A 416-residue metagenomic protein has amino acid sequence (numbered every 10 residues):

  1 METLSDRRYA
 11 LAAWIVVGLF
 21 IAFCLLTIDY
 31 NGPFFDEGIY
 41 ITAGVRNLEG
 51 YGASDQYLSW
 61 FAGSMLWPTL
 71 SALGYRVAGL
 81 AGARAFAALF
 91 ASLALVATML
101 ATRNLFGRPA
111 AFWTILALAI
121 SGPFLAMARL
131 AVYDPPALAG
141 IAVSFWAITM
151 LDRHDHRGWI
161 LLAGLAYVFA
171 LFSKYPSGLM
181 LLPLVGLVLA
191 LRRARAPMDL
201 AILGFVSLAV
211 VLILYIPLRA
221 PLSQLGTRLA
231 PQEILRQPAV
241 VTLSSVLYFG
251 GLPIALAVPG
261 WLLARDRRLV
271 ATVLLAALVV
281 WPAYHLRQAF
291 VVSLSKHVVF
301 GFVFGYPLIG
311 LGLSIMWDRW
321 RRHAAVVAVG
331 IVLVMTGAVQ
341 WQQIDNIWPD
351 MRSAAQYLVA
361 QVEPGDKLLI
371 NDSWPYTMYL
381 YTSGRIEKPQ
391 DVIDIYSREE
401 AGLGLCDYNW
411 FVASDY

Functional and structural regions predicted by a protein language model:
A13-I15, F205-L208, A264-V270, L278 (+2 more regions): Signature aromatic-anchored transmembrane alpha helix within multi-pass, membrane-resident enzymes that catalyze glycan
L25-F35, L48-T69, V77-A81: Membrane-proximal lumenal/periplasmic loop motifs of glycosylation machinery
F34, A87, R129-P136: Short acidic/glycine- and proline-prone juxtamembrane loop motifs at membrane-interface regions of multi-pass membrane
Y40, F169, L181-A271, W281-K296: Transmembrane-lumen/periplasm boundary regions of multi-pass, lipid-linked membrane glycan transferases
R103-P109, S144-I160, A170: Membrane-interface transmembrane helices that cradle and orient dolichyl/undecaprenyl
T114-I115, M127, W159-K174, V185-G186 (+2 more regions): Membrane-interface alpha helices of multi-pass inner-membrane proteins
S177, R287, G312-W317, A324-P349 (+2 more regions): Transmembrane alpha-helical segments
I344-M351, L358-C406: Short periplasmic/luminal acceptor-recognition loop of GT-C membrane glycosyltransferases, typified by
